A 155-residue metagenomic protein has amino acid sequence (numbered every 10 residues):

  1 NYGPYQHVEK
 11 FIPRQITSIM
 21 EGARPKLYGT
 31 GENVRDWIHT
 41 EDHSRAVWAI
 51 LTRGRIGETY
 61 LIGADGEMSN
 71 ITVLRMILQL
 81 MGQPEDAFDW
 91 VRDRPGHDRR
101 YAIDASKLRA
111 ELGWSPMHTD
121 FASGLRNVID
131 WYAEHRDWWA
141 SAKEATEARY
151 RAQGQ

Functional and structural regions predicted by a protein language model:
N1-F11, V34: Flexible, glycine-rich beta-alpha linker
P13-Q155: C-terminal substrate-binding subdomain of Rossmann-fold SDR/epimerase-dehydratase oxidoreductases
